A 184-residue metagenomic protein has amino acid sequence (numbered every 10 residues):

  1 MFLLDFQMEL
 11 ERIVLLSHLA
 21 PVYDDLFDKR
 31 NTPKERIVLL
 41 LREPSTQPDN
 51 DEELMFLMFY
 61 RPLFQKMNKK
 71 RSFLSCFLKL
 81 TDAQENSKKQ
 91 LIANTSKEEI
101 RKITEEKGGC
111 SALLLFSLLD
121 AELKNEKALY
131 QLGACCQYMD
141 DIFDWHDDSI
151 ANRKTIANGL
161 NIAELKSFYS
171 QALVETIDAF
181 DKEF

Functional and structural regions predicted by a protein language model:
M1, D181-F184: Short, intrinsically disordered, charge-balanced linker/junction segments flanking boundaries in proteins
M1-I13, S17-L19, D25-L26, T46-S149: All-alpha helical catalytic cores of prenyl diphosphate-utilizing isoprenoid enzymes
E11-H18, N31-R42: Amphipathic alpha-helical scaffolding segments
Y23-P33: Amphipathic alpha-helical interaction segments
E35-P62, T95-E106, I150-K182: Divalent-cation-assisted or electrostatically stabilized phosphate/pyrophosphate-binding catalytic cores
